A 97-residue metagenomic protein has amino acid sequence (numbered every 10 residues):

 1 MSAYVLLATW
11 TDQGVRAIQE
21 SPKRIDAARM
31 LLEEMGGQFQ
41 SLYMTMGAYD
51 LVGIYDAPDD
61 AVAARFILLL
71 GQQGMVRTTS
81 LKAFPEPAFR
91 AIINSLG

Functional and structural regions predicted by a protein language model:
M1-E33, Q38, Y49, A88-G97: Short S/T/G/P-rich N-terminal loop/turn motif that feeds into the first structured element of a domain
Y4-T9, Y43-F66: Short, well-ordered beta-strand segments in beta-rich or mixed alpha/beta enzyme and ligand-binding folds
L31, T45, L70-Q72: A generic structural signal for short, solvent-exposed coil/turn residues that cap or connect secondary-structure
G36-Y43, T78-T79: A short linear hydrophobic-aromatic micro-motif
M46, F84-P85: Conserved beta-strand edge residues that scaffold enzyme active sites
A57-F84: An amphipathic, aromatic/His-enriched active-site/gating alpha helix that lines ligand/cofactor pockets
